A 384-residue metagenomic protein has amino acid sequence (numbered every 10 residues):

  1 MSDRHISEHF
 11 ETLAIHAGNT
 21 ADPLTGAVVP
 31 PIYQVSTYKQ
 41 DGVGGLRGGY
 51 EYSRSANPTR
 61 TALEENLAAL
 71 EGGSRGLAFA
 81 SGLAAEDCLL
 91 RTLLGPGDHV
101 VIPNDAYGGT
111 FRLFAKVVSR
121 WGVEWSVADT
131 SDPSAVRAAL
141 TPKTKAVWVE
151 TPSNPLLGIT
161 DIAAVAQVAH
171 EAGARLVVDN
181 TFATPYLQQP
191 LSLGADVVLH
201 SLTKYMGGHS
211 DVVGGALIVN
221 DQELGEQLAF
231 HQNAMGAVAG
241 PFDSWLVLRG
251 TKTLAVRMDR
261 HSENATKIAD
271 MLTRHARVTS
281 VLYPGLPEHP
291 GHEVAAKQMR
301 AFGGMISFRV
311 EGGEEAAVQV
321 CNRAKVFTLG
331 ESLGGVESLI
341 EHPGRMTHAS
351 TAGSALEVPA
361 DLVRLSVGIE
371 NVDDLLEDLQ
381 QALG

Functional and structural regions predicted by a protein language model:
S2-I6, H16, R75-R277, L282: Conserved PLP-enzyme active-site core in the AAT-like
S2-N57, L63-N66: N-terminal "arm"/small-domain region of PLP-dependent enzymes with the aminotransferase-like
S2-S7, E11, P58, D270 (+1 more regions): Positively charged, small/polar-rich N-terminal and surface patches that mediate targeting and assembly and bind
T37-D87, G109-K116: Conserved N-terminal alpha-helix of the aminotransferase class I/II PLP-enzyme fold
A115, E124, K145, N322 (+1 more regions): PLP-dependent enzyme catalytic core of the Aspartate aminotransferase-like
M235-G236, R323-S332, A382-G384: A common structural junction motif
V247-V256, G303-E311, R364-G368: Short, well-ordered beta-strand elements within core beta-sheets of diverse protein domains
T266-K325, L329-E331, S350-S354: Conserved small-domain helix->loop->beta segment predominantly found in fold-type I
